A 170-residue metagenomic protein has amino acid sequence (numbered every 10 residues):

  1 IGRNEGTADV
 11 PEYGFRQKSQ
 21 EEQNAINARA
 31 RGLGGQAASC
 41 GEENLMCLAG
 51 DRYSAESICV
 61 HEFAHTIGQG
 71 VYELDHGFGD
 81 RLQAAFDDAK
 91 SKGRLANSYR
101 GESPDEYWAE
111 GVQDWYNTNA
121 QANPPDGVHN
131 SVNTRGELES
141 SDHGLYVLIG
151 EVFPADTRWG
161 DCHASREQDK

Functional and structural regions predicted by a protein language model:
I1-Q83: Acidic/His-rich structured neighborhood in mature extracellular/periplasmic domains
Q23, A30, G35, S39 (+2 more regions): Metalloprotease/metallohydrolase-associated module, dominated by Zn2+-dependent proteases
